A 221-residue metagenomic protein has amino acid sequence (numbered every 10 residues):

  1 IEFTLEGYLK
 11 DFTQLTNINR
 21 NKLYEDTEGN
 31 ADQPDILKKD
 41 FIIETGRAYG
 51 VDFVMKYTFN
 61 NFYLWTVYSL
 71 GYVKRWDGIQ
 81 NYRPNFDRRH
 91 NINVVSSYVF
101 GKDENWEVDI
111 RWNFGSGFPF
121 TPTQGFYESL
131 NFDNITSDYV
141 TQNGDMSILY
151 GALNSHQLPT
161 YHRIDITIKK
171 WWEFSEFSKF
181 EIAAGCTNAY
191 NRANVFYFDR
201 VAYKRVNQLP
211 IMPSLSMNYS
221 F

Functional and structural regions predicted by a protein language model:
I1, G101-N105, E173-F180: Short loop/turn motifs that connect adjacent beta-strands in outer-membrane beta-barrel proteins
F3-L5, L64-T66, V94, W106-I110 (+3 more regions): Transmembrane beta-strands of outer-membrane beta-barrel proteins
Y8-D11, L23, N30-P119: Gram-negative outer-membrane beta-barrel transporters
N19-G29, G71-Y72, N81-R88, Q124-D133 (+1 more regions): Flexible, surface-exposed loop regions and adjacent strand-edge segments of Gram-negative outer-membrane beta-barrel
T27-I36, S69-D77, T141-Y150, A193-F198: Flexible, solvent-exposed coil segments and beta strand-coil junctions, predominantly the extracellular/periplasmic
I79-N81, G151-H156, A202: Active-site rim elements
N113-D145, Q157-D165, K169-F221: C-terminal beta-signal and adjacent terminal beta-strands/loops of Gram-negative outer-membrane beta-barrel proteins
